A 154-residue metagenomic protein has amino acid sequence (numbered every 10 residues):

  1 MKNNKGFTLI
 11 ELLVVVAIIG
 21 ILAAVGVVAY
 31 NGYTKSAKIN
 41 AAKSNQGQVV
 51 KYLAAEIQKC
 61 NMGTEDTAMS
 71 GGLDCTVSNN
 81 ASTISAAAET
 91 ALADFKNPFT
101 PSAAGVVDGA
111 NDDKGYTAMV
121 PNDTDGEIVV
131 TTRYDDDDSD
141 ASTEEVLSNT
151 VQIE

Functional and structural regions predicted by a protein language model:
M1-G47: Amphipathic alpha-helical segments typified by the pilin-like N-terminal helix that continues immediately C-terminal
I39-G63: Extended, polar beta-sheet/loop recognition surfaces of beta-rich domains that mediate binding to diverse ligands
A55-E154: Periplasmic/extracellular, small/polar-rich flexible segments of pilin-like filament-forming proteins
